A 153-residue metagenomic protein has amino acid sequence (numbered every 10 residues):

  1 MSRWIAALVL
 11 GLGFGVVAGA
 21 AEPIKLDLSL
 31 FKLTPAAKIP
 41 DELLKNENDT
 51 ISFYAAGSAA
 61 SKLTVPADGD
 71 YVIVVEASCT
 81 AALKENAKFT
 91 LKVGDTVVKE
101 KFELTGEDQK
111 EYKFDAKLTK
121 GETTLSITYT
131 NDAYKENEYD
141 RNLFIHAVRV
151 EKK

Functional and structural regions predicted by a protein language model:
M1-W4: Positively charged n-region of N-terminal signal peptides that target proteins for export
A6-G15: Bacterial N-terminal signal peptides
A18-V65, V72, E76-A82, E138-K153: Glycan-recognition and processing domains
K45-E47, A56-S61, V98-K99, Q109-K113 (+1 more regions): Short structured motifs
Y71, G121-L125: Exposed beta-strand face motif in extracellular beta-rich ectodomains
K84-T96: Short, surface-exposed beta-strand/strand-loop-strand elements in extracellular ectodomains
G94-G121: Extracellular carbohydrate recognition and processing domains and analogous Trp-centered ligand-binding platforms
I127-Y139: Short beta-strand-plus-loop segments that form exposed binding edges in beta-rich domains
